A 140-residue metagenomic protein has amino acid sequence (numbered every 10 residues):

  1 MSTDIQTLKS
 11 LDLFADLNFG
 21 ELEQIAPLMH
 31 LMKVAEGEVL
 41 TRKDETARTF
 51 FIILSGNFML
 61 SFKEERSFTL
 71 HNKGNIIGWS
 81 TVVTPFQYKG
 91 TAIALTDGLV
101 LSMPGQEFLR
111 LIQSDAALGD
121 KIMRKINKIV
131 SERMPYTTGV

Functional and structural regions predicted by a protein language model:
M1-L31: Cyclic nucleotide-binding regulatory module and flanking cytosolic helices
I5-Q6, T91, L101-S102: Short hydrophobic/aromatic segments of transmembrane alpha-helices and their interfaces
L13, E38-D97, N127: Cyclic nucleotide-binding regulatory domains
D16, K33, F50, S102: Short aromatic/basic micro-patch
L22-Q24, Y88, Q106-V140: A small-molecule sensor/coupling module
M29-L40: Short amphipathic alpha-helical segments at helix boundaries and their inter-helical linkers
G98-E107: A short hydrophobic beta-strand segment most commonly corresponding to one strand of the jelly-roll/cupin
